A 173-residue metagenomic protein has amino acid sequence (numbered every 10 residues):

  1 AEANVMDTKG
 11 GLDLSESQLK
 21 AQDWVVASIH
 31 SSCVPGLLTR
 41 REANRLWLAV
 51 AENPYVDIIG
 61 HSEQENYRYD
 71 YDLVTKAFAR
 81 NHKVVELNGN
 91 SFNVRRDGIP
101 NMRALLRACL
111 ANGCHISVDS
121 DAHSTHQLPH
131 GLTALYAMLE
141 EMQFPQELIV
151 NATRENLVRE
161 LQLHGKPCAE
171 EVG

Functional and structural regions predicted by a protein language model:
A1-K83, E140-M142, L148, E160-G173: Extended substrate/RNA-proximal surfaces in nucleic-acid metabolism proteins
S31-C33, S91-F92, S124: A short, flexible beta-alpha/helix-coil linker loop
Q64, N90-S91, A122, A152: Residue-level "edge-of-site" marker
R68-F78, R95-L110, T125-L139, E160-L161: Histidine/acidic-residue-rich catalytic or RNA/ligand-binding cores of hydrolases and nuclease-related proteins
V84-R95: His/Asp/Glu-enriched short active-site or ligand-binding loop at hydrolase and phosphoryl-transfer sites
C114-P129, I149-N151: Short acidic/histidine-rich active-site segments
R154-E160: A short, charged, Gly/Pro-tolerant segment at domain boundaries
